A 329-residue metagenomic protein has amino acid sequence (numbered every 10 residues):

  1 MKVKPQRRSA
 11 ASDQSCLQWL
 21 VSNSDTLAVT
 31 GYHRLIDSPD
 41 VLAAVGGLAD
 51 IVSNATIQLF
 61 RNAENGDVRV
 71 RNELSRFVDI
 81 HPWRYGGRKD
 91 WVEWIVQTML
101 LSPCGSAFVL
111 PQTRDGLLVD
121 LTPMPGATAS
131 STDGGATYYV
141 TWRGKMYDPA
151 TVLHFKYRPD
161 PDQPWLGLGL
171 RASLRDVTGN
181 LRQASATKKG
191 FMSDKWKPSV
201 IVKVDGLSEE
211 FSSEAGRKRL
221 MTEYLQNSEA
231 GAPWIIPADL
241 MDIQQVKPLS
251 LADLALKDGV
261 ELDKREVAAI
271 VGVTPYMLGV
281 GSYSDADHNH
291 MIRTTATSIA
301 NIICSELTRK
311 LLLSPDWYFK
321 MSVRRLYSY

Functional and structural regions predicted by a protein language model:
M1-L256, E261, E266, V273 (+1 more regions): Structured, contiguous alpha/beta core segments that scaffold functional sites
G86-K89, Q97, C104, S131 (+1 more regions): Divalent metal-cofactor coordination and adjacent catalytic microenvironments
E223, N227, E266, I270 (+3 more regions): Generic, well-ordered alpha-helical scaffold segments in large soluble proteins
P233-P237, P275-D285, R309-P315: Short acidic alpha-helical/loop segments enriched in Asp/Glu that coordinate divalent cations
D253, R293, L326: Short, glycine/charged-rich beta-strand-loop motifs at protein surfaces that mediate ligand recognition and catalysis
D253, S282, S298-N301: Conserved catalytic/coupling modules of large nucleotide/cofactor-utilizing molecular machines
D287, M291-T295: Small-residue-rich helix-loop
